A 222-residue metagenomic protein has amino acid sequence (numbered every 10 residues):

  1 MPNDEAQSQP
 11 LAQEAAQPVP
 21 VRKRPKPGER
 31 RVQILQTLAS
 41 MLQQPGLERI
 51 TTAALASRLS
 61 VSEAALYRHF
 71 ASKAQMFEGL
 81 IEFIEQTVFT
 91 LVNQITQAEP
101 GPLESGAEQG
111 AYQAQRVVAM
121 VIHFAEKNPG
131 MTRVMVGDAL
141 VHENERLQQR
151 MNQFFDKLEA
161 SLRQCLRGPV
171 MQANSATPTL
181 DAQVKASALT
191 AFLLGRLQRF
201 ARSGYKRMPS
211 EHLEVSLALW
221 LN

Functional and structural regions predicted by a protein language model:
M1-E29, N93-E99, A173: N-terminal intrinsically disordered/low-complexity leader segments
V21, R49-T51, L59, K73: Short glycine/proline-centered loop/turn elements that form peptide/ligand docking sites
E29-S40, Q44, S57-R58, Q75-G101 (+4 more regions): Alpha-helical structural segments
R31, L47-R49, A64, K73-A74: A short, glycine- and basic residue-enriched loop/turn that sits immediately adjacent to a domain's principal
M41-I50, F70: Short helix/strand-capping hinge loops at secondary-structure junctions that flank key functional elements
S60-F70: Short hydrophobic/aromatic patch on the recognition helix
A125-R146, Q198: Amphipathic alpha-helical segments used for helix-helix packing
R133, Q148, N152, P169-L219: Hydrophobic/aromatic-rich alpha-helical bundle segments in the mid-to-C-terminal region
